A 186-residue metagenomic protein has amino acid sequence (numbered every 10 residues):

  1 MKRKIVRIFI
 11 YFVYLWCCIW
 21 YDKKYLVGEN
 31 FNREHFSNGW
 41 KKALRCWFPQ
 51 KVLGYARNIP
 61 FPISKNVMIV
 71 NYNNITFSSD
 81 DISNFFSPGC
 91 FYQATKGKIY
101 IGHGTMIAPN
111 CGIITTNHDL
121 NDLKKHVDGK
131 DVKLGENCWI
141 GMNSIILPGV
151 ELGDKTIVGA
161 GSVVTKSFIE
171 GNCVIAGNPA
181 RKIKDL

Functional and structural regions predicted by a protein language model:
M1-T115, L120, E136, D154 (+2 more regions): Domain-scale signature associated with acetyltransferase and cell-envelope carbohydrate enzymes
P109, T116-K130, L134-E136, M142-L186: Glycine-rich hexapeptide-repeat left-handed beta-helix
